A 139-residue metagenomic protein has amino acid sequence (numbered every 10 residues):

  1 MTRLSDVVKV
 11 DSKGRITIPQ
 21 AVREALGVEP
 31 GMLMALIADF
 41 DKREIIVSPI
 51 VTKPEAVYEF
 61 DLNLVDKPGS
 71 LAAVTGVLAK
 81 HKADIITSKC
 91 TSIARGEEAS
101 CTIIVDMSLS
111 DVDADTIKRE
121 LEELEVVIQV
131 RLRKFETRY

Functional and structural regions predicted by a protein language model:
M1-F60, S70-T75, V130-Y139: Regulatory modules associated with amino-acid/nitrogen control
I50-Y139: A conserved regulatory-domain signal marking ACT and ACT-like small-molecule sensing domains and adjacent regulatory
